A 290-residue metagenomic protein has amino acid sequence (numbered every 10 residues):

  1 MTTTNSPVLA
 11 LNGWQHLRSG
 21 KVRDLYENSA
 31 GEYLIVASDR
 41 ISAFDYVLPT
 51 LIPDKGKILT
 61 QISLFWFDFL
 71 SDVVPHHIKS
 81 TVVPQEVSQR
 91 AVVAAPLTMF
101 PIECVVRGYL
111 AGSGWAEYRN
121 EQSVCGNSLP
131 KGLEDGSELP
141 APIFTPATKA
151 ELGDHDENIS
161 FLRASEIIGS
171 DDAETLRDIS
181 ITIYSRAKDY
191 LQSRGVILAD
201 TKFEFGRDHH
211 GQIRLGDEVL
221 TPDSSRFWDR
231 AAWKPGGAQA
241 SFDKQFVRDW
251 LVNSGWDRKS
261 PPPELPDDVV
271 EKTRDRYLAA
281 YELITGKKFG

Functional and structural regions predicted by a protein language model:
T2-A150, R258-E264, D268-G290: Active-site loop/lid in soluble adenylation, ligation, and acyl-transfer enzymes
K57, Q61, D171, T175-T182 (+3 more regions): Generic recognition of stable, solvent-exposed alpha-helical segments in well-folded globular domains
V106, R194-G211: Active-site acidic catalytic loop and adjacent metal/ATP-binding pocket of ATP-dependent phosphoryl transfer enzymes
E138-S170: A short mid-domain helix/strand-loop element embedded in enzyme catalytic domains that forms or borders the active-site
I168-A199: A long amphipathic alpha-helix within ATP-dependent nucleotide-binding catalytic cores
E204-K244: Catalytic activation segment of kinase domains across protein kinase-like and atypical kinase folds
G237-R258: Short glycine/proline-rich, acidic loop/turn segments that cap or connect secondary-structure elements
